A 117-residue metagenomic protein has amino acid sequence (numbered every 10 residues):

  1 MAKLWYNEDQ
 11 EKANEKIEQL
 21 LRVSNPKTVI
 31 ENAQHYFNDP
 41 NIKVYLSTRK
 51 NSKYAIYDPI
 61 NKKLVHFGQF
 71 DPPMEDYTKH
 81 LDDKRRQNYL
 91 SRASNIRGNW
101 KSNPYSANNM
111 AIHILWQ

Functional and structural regions predicted by a protein language model:
M1-Q117: Arg/Lys-rich, low-complexity, intrinsically disordered basic segments
